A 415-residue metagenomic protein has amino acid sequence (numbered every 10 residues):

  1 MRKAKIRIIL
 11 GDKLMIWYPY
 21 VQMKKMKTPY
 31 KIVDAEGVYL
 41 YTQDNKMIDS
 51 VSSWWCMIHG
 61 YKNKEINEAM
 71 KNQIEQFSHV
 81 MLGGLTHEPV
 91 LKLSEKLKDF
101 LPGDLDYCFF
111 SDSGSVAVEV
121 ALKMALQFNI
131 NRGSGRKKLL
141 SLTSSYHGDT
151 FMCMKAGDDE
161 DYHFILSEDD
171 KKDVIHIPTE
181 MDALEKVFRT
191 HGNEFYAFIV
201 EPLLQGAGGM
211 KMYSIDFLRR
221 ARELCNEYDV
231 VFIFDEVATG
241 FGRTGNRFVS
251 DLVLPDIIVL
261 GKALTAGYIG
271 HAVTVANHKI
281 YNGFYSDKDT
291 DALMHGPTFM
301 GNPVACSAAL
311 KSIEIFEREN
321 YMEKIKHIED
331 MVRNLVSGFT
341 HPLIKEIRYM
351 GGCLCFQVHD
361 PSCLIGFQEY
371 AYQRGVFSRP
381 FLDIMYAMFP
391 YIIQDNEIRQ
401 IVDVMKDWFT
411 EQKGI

Functional and structural regions predicted by a protein language model:
R2-I415: Conserved N-terminal phosphate-binding loop of PLP-dependent enzymes in the Aspartate aminotransferase
